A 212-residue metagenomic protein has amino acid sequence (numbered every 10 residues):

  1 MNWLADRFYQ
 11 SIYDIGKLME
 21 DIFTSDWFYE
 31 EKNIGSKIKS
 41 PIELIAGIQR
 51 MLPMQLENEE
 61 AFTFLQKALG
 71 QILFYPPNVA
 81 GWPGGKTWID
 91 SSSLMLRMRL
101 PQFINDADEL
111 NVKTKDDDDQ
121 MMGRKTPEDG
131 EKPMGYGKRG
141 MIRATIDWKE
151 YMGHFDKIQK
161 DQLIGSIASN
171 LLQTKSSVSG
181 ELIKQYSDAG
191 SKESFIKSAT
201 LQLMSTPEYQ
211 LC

Functional and structural regions predicted by a protein language model:
M1-S11, K17-C212: Flexible, low-complexity segments enriched for small/polar residues
